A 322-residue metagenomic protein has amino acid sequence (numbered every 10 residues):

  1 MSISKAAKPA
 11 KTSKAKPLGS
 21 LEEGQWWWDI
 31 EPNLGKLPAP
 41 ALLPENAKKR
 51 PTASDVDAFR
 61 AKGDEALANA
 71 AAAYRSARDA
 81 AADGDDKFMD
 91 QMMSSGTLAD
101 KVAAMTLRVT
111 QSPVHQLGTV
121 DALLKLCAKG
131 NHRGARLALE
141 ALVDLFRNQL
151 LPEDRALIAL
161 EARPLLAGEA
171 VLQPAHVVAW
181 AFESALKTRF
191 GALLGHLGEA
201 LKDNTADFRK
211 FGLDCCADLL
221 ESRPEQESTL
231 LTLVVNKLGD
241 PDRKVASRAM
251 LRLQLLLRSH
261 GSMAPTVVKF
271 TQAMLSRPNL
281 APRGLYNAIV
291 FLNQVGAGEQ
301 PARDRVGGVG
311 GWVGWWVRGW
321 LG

Functional and structural regions predicted by a protein language model:
S2-G322: Eukaryotic alpha-helical solenoid repeat scaffolds
